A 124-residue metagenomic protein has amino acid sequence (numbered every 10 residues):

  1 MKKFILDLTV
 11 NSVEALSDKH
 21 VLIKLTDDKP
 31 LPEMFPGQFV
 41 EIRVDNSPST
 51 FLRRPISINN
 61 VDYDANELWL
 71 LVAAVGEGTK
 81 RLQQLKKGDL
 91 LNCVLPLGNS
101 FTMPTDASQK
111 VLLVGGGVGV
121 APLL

Functional and structural regions predicted by a protein language model:
K2-D89: Ferredoxin-reductase
E77-L124: FNR/FR-type flavoprotein reductase catalytic core
